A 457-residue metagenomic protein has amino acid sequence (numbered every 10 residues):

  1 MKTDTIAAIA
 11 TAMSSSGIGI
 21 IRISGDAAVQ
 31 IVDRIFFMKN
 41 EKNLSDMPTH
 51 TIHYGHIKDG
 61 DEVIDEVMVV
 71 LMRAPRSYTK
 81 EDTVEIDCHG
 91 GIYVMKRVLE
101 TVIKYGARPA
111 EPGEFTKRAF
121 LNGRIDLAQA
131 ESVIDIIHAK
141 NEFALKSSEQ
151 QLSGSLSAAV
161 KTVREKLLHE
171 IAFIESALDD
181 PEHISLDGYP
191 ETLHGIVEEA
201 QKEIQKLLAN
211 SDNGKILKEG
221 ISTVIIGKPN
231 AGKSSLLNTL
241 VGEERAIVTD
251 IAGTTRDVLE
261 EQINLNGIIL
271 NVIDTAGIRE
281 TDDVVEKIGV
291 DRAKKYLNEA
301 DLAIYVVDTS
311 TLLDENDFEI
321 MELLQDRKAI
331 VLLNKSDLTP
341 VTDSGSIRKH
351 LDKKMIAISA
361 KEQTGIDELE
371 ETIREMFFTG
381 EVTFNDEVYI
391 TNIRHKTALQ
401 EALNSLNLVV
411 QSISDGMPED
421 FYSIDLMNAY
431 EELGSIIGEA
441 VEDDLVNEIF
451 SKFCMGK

Functional and structural regions predicted by a protein language model:
M1-K146, Q150, G154, I330: A glycine-rich (often HGG/GG-containing) alpha/beta subdomain
K2-I9, M13-S16, E142-N264, T281-D283 (+1 more regions): C-terminal-of-GTPase-core extension/linker across diverse P-loop GTPases
H53-D65, V69-R73, G253-T281, E299-L302: Switch I (G2) and immediately adjacent beta-strands of P-loop GTPase domains
H89, V307-S310, K335-S336: Structural motif
R108, I269-N271, K354: Conserved beta-strand segments of alpha/beta enzyme cores
V241, A276-G277, D301, D308 (+1 more regions): Short glycine-/small-residue-rich Rossmann-like dinucleotide-binding loops
V272, V306, L332: Generic enzyme active-site microenvironment
E286-S310: Inter-motif core of Ras-like GTPase G domains
